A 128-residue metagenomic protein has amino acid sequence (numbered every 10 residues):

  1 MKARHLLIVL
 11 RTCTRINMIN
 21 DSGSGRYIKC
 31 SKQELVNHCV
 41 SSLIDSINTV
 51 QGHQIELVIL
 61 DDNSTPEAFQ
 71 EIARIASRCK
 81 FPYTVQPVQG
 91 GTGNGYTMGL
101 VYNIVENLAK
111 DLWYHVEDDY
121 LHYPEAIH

Functional and structural regions predicted by a protein language model:
M1-D45: N-proximal low-complexity "stem/linker" segments adjacent to membrane-targeting elements
H5-L6, S46-V58, Y83: Short loop->beta transition adjacent to catalytic acidic/histidine clusters or analogous donor-positioning motifs
N17, E67-A68, Y123: Conserved protein kinase catalytic core
G23, T65-D111: Active-site-proximal specificity loops/subdomain of glycosyltransferases
V40-S46, A73, V101: Short, well-ordered amphipathic alpha-helices
D61-D62, D118: Acidic ATP/Mg2+-coordinating residue in the GHKL
K110-L121: Short beta-strand-to-loop acidic/aromatic patch adjacent to the donor-nucleotide binding site
H122-H128: Conserved donor-nucleotide/metal-binding helix-loop-beta segment in metal-dependent transferases, i.e., the alpha-helix
